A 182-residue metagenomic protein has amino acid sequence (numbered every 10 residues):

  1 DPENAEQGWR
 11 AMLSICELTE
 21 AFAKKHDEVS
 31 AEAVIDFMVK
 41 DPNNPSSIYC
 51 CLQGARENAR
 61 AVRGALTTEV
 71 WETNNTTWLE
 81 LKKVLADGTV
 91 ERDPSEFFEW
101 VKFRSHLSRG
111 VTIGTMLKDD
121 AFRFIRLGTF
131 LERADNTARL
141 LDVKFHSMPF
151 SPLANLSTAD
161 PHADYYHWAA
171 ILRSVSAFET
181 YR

Functional and structural regions predicted by a protein language model:
D1-R182: Alpha-helical transmembrane segments and their helix-helix packing motifs
